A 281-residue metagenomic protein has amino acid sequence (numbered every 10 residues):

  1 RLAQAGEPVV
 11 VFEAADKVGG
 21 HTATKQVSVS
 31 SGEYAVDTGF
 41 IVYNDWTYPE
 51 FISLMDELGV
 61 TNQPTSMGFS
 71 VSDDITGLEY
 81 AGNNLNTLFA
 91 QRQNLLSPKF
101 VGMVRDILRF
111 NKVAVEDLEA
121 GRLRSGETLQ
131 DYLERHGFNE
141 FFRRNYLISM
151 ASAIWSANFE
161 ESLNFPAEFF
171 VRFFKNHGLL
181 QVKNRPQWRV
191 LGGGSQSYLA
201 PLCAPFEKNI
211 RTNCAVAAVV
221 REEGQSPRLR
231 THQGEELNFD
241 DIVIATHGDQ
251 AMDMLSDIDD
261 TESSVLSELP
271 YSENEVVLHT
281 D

Functional and structural regions predicted by a protein language model:
A3-S28: Glycine-rich FAD pyrophosphate-binding loop
G6, F206-E207, F239-D240: Short, well-ordered alpha-helix to beta-strand connector turns
E7-V9, N62, I242: Hydrophobic anchor at the start of a short beta-strand that flanks the dinucleotide cofactor-binding loop
K25-I52: N-terminal glycine-rich dinucleotide-binding loop that anchors FAD/FMN and/or NAD(P) in oxidoreductases
S31, I75-G77, H232-G234: Glycine-centered tight beta-turn/hairpin loop motif at sheet-sheet or coil-to-beta transitions
D45-A167, V171-R172: Mobile amphipathic helical/loop "lid" adjacent to a hydrophobic cofactor/ligand pocket
R172-H232: Helical element adjacent to the flavin cofactor pocket in flavoenzyme catalytic cores
A215, R221-G224, L229-D281: Central helical "cap/lid" subdomain
